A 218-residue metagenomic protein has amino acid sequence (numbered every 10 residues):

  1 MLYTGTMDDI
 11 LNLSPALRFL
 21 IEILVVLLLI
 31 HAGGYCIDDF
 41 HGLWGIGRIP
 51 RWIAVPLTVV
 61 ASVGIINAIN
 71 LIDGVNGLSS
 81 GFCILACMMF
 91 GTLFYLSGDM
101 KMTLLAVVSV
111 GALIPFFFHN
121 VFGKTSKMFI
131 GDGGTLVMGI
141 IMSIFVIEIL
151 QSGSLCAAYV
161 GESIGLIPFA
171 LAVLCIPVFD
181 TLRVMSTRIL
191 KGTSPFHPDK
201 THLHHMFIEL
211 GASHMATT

Functional and structural regions predicted by a protein language model:
M1-K101, L105, S109-G123: Intramembrane alpha-helical segments
Y3, L78-T218: Alpha-helical transmembrane segments
